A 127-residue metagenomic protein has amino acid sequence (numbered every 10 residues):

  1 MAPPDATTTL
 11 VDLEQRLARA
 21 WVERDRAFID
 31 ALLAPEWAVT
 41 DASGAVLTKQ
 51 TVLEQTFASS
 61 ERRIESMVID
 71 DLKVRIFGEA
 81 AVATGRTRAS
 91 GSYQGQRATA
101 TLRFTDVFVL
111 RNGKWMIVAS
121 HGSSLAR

Functional and structural regions predicted by a protein language model:
M1-R127: A beta-strand edge to alpha-helix "cap/lid" segment located at domain peripheries
